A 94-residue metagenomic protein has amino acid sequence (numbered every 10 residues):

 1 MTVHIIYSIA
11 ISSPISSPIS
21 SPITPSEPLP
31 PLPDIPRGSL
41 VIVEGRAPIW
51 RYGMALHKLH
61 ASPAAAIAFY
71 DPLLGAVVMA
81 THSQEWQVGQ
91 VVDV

Functional and structural regions predicted by a protein language model:
M1-L40, R51-V94: Long, low-complexity, Lys/Arg-enriched
E44-A47: Short His-Asn-centered micro-motif
